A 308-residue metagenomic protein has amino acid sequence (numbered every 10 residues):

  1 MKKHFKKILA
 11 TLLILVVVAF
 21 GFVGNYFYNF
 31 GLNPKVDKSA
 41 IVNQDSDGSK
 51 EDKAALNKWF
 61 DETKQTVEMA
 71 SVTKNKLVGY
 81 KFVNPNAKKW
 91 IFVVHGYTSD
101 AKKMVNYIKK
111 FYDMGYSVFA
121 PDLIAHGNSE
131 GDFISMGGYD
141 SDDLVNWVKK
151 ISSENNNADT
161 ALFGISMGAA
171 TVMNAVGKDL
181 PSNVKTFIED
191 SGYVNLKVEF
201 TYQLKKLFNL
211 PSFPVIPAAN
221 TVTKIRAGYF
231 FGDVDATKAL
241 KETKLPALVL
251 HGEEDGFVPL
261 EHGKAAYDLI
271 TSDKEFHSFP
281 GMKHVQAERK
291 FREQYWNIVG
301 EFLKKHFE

Functional and structural regions predicted by a protein language model:
H4-I8, L12-A70, Y80: An N-terminal hydrophobic leader/cap segment in hydrolases
Y97-K110: The serine-hydrolase catalytic nucleophile loop
I108-E130: Conserved alpha/beta-hydrolase
I134-N155: Alpha/beta-hydrolase active-site loop
N174-Y229: Hydrolase active-site cap/lid region
A236, L245, P259-D268: Short alpha-helix in the alpha/beta-hydrolase fold that links the catalytic acid
E242-K244, V249-H251, D255: Short beta-strand/loop motif that positions the catalytic acidic residue of the alpha/beta-hydrolase fold
K290-E308: Catalytic active-site module of serine/aspartate enzymes centered on a nucleophile-bearing elbow/loop
